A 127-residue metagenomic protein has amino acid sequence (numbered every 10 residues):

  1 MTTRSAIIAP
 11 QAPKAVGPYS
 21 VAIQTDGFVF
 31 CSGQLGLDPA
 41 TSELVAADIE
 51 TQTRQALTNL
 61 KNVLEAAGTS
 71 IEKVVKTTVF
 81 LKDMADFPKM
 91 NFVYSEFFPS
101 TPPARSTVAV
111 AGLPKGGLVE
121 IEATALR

Functional and structural regions predicted by a protein language model:
T2-R127: Short, polar/acidic, helix-capping and beta-turn segments at strand->helix junctions that line the mouths
